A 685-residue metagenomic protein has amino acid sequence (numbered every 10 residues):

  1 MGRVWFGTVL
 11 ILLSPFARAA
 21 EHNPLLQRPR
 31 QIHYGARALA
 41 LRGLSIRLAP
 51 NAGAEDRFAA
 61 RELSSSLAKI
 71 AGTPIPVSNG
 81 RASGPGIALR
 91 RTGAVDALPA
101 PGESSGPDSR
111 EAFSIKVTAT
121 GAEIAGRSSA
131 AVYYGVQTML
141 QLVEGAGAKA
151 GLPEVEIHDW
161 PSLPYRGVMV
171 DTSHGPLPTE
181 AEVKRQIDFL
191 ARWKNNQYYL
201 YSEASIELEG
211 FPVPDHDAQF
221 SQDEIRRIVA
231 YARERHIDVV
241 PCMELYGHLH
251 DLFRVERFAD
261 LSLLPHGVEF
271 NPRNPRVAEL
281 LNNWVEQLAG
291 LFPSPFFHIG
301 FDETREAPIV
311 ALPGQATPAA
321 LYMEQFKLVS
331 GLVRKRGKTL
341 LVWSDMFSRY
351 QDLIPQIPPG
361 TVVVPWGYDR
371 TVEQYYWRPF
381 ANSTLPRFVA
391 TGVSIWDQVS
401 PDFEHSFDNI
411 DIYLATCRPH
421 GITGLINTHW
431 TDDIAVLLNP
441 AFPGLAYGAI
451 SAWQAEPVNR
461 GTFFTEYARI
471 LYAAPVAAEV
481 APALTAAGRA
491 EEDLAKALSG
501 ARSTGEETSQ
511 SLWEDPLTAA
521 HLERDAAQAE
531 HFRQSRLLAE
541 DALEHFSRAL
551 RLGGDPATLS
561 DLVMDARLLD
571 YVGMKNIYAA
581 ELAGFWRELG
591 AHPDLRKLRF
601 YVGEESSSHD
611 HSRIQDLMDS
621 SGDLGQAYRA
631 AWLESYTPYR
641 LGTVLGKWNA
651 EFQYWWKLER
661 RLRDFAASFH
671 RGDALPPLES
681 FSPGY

Functional and structural regions predicted by a protein language model:
M1-F6: Bacterial N-terminal signal peptides that target proteins for export
S14-P15: N-terminal signal peptide c-region/cleavage motif recognized by signal peptidases
A20-R166, I412, A435: Contiguous, structured surface segment used for ligand recognition
L26-Q27, H33-Y34, R227-A230, H236 (+3 more regions): Substrate-binding groove of N-acetylhexosamine-processing glycoside hydrolases
N51-A52, H174, D369: A generic structural motif
S66, G106-R334, L341, F388-T391 (+4 more regions): Feature activates predominantly on carbohydrate-active enzymes
G93-V95, L245-G247, E303-E306, M346-Y350: Short, internal active-site loops enriched in acidic
